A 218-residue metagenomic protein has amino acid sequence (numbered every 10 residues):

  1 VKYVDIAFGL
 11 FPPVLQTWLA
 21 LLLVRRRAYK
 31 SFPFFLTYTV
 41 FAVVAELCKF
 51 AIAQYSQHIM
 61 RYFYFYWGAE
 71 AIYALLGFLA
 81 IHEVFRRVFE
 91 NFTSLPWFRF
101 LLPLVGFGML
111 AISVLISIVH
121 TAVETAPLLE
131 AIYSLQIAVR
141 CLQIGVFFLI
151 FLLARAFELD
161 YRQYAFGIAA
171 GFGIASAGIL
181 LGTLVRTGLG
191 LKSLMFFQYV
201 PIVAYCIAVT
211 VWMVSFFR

Functional and structural regions predicted by a protein language model:
K2, A45-Y66, T187-S193: Helix-loop junctions on the outward
Y3-Q16, Q57-R86, P103-G108, F197-V209: Individual alpha-helical transmembrane segments in multi-pass integral membrane proteins
D5-I6, L102-M109, L129-V146, G167-I168 (+1 more regions): A loop-to-helix transmembrane entry motif
Q16-R25, F50-A53, Q57-H58, A69-L102 (+2 more regions): Internal transmembrane alpha-helix with an interfacial aromatic "cap," most often the third helix
R27-Y38, F98-L101, R162-G171: Membrane-interfacial loop-to-transmembrane alpha-helix junctions, especially the N-terminal start
F34-I52, Y73, A170-V185: Hydrophobic alpha-helical transmembrane segments of multi-pass membrane proteins
A111-I137, R155-Y161: Membrane-helix boundary elements
F151-R218: C-terminal transmembrane-bundle signature of multipass membrane proteins, characterized by strong activation on
